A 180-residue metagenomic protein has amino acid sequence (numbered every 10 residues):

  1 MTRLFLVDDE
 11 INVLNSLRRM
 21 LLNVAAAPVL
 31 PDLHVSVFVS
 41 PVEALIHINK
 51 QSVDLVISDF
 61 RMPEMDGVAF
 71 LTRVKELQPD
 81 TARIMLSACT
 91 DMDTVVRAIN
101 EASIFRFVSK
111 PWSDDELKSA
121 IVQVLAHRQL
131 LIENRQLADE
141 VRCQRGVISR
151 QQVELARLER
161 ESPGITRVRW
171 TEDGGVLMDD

Functional and structural regions predicted by a protein language model:
D8, D59, S87: Active-site residues of response regulator receiver
I11-S36: Two-component/phosphorelay signaling modules centered on CheY-like receiver
P31, V37-I46, G67: Helix N-cap/capping motif at the beta->alpha junctions
I46, V68-D80, R97: Short amphipathic alpha-helix used as the core "switch/output" element in two-component signaling
L55-V56, V74, D80-T90, V108: A short, hydrophobic beta-strand element within the central beta-sheet of small alpha/beta folds
M62: Receiver (REC) domain active-site loop signature in two-component systems and cognate sites in sensor histidine kinases
W112-I121, L125: C-terminal output helix
Q136-D180: C-terminal output/effector regions of signal-responsive regulators
